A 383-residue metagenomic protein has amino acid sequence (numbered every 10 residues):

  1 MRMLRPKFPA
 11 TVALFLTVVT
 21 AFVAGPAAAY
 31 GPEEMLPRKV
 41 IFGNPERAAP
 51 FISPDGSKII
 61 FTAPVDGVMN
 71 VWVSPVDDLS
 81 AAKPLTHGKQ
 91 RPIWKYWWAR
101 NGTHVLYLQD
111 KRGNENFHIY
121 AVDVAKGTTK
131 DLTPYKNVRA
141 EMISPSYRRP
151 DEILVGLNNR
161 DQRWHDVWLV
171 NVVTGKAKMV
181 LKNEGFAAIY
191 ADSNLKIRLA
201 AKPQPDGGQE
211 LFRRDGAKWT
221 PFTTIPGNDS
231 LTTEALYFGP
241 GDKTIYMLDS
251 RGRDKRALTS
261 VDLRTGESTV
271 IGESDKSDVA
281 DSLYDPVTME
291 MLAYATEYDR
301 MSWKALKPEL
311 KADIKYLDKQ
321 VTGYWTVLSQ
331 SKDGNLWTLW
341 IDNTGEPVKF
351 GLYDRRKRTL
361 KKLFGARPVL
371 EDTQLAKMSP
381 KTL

Functional and structural regions predicted by a protein language model:
M1-F8: N-terminal secretory signal peptides that target proteins for export/translocation
T11-A24: Bacterial N-terminal signal peptides
V23, A27-G31: Boundary at the C-terminal end of the N-terminal hydrophobic targeting segment
Y30-D66, N70-V71: Mature N-terminal segment immediately following signal peptide/propeptide cleavage in secreted/periplasmic
G43-A48, D66-V71, G88-W94, R100-L383: Peripheral, non-catalytic segments that deliver or gate enzyme domains
P54-S57, K83, K315: Solvent-exposed, polar/charged alpha-helical surfaces in well-ordered, non-transmembrane soluble domains, broadly
F61-H87: Beta-propeller domains
